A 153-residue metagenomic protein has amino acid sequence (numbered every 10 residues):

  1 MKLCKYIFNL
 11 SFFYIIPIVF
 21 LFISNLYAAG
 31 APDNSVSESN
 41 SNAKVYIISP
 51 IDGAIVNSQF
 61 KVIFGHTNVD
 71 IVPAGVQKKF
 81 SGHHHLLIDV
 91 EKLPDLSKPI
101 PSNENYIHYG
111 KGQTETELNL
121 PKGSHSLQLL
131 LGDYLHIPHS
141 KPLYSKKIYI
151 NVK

Functional and structural regions predicted by a protein language model:
S11-N25: Bacterial N-terminal signal peptides
A31-N57: Short, compositionally biased P/S/T/A/G/V-rich stretches that sit at domain boundaries
F60-F64, T114, G123-L131: Short, well-structured beta-strand segments within conserved domains
G65-G75: Short amphipathic, basic-aromatic surface patches that mediate peripheral association with negatively charged
V76-H84: Short coil-to-beta strand junction motifs in C2/discoidin
T114-L118, K146-I148: Short strand-edge motifs at loop-to-beta-strand transitions and within beta-strands of extracellular beta-rich domains
G132-S140: Short acidic/polar inter-strand loop motif in beta-rich domains
K141-K153: Short beta-strand elements
